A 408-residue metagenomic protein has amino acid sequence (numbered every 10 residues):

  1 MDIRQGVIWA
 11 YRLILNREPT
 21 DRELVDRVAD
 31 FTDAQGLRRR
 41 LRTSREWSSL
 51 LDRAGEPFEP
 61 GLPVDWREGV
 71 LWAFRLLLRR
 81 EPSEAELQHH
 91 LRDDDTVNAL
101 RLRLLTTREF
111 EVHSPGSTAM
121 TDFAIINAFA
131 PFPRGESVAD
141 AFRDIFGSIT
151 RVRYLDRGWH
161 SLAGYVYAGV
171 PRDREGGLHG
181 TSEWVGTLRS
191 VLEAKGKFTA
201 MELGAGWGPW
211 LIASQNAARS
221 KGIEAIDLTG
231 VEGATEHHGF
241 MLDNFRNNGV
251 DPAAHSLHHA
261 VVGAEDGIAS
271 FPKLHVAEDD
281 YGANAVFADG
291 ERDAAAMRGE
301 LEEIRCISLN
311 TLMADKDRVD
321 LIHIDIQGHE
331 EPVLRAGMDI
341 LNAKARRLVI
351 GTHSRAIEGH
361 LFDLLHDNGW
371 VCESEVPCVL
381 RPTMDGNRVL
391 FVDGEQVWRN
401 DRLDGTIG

Functional and structural regions predicted by a protein language model:
M1-S114: Composition-driven recognition of low-complexity segments enriched in small/aliphatic/hydroxylated residues
D94, T106, F110-G408: Phosphate/nucleotide-binding beta-alpha loop and adjacent structural elements of enzyme active sites
